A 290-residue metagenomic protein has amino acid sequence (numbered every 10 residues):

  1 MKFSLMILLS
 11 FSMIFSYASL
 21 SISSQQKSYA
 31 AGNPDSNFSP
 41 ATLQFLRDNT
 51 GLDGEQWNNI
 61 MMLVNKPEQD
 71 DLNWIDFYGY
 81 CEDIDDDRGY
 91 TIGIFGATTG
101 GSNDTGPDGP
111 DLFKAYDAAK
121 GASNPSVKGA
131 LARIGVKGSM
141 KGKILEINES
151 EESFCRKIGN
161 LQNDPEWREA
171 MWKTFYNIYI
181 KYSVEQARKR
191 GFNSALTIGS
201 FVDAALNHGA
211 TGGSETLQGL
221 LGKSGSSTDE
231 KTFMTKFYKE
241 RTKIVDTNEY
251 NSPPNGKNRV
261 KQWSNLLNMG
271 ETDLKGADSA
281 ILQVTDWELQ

Functional and structural regions predicted by a protein language model:
M1-I7: Positively charged n-region of N-terminal signal peptides that target proteins for export
L8, I22-S23, A119: Short intrinsically disordered, low-complexity segments
L9, M13-Y17: Hydrophobic core
S16-A30: Sec-dependent signal peptide cleavage junction
Y29-Q162, W167-R190, L196-Q290: Cell-wall polysaccharide-cleaving catalytic domain and substrate-binding groove, primarily in peptidoglycan/chitin
